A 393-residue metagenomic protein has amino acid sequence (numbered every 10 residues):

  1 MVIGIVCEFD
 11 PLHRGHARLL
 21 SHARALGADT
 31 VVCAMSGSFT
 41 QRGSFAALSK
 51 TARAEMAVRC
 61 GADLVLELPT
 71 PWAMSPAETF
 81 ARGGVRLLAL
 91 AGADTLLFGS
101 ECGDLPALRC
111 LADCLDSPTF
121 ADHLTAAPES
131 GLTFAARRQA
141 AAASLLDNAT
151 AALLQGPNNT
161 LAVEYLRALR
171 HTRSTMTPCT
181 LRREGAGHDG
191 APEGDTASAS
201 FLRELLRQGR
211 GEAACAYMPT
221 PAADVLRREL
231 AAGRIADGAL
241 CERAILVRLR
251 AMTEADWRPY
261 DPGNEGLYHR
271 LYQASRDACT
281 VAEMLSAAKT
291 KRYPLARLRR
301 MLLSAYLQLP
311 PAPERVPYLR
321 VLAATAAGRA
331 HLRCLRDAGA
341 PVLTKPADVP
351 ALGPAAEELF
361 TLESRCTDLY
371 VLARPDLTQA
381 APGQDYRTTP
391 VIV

Functional and structural regions predicted by a protein language model:
M1-R53: N-terminal catalytic cores of NTP/NDP-binding nucleotidyl/phosphoryl-transfer enzymes
V6-C7, T40-Q41, A57, P71-W72 (+1 more regions): Short, contiguous strand/loop micro-motifs
R24, V58, V85-A89: Non-catalytic positions within long, well-ordered alpha-helices that form the structural scaffold/packing of enzyme
A25-A28, E55-R59, A135-A136: Short hydrophobic/aromatic-rich motifs at helix boundaries and adjacent loops
T30-V31, L64, M176: Secondary-structure boundary/capping positions in well-ordered alpha/beta enzyme cores
E55-P69: A glycine-rich helix N-cap at a beta->alpha junction
E67-V393: Active-site cores that bind ATP or allylic diphosphates and position pyrophosphate for catalysis
